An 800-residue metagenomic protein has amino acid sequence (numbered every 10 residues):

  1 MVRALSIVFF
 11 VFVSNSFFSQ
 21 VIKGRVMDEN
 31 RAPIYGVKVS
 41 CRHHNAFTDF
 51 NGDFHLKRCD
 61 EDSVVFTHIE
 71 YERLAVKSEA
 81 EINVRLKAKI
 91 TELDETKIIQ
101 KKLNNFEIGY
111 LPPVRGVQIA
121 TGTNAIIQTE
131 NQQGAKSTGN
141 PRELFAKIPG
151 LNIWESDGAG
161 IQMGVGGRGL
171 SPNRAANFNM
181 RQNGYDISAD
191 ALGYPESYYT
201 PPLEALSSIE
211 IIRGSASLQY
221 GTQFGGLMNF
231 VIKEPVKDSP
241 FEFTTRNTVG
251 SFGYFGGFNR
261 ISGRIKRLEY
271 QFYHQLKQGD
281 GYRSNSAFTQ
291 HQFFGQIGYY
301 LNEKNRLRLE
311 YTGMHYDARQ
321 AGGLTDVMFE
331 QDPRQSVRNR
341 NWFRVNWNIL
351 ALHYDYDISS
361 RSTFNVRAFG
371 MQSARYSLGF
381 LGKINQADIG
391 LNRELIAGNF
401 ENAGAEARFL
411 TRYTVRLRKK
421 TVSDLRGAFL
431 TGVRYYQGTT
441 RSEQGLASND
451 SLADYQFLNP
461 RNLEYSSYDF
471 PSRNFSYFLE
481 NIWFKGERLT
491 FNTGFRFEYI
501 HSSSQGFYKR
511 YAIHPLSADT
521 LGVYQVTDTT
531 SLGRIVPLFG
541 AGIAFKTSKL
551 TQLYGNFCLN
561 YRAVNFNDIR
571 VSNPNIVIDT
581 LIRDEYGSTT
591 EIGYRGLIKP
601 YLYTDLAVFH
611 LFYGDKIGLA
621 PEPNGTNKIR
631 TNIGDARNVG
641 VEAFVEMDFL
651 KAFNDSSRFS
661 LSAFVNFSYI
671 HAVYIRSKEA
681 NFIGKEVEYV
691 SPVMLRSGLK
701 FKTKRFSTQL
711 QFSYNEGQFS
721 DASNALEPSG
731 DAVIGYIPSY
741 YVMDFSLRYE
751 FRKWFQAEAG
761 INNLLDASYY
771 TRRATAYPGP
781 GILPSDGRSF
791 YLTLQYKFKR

Functional and structural regions predicted by a protein language model:
Y185-R213: Short acidic/polar hinge/loop motifs at secondary-structure boundaries that mediate gating or recognition
S208, S215-S217, L227-G263, H274 (+1 more regions): Short strand-turn segments of transmembrane beta-barrel domains in outer membranes, especially the first one or two
V249-Q278, R283-R319, W342-S360, L479 (+2 more regions): Transmembrane beta-barrel wall of Gram-negative outer-membrane proteins
Y300, T312, G398, G555 (+3 more regions): Conserved C-terminal beta-signal and adjacent last beta-strands/turns of outer-membrane beta-barrel proteins
N302, T421-A428, R434-Y436, Y468-F612 (+3 more regions): Structural signature of Gram-negative outer-membrane beta-barrels, strongest in the C-terminal barrel of TonB-dependent
E303-M314, V345-A512, K546, D605-V608 (+3 more regions): Face-selective signature of the C-terminal outer-membrane beta-barrel domain
H353-D357, T363-G379, K546, Q552-C558 (+4 more regions): Membrane-embedded beta-barrel scaffold of Gram-negative outer-membrane proteins
L410-R416, E487, Y499, D605-Y613 (+2 more regions): Gram-negative outer-membrane beta-barrel transporters
